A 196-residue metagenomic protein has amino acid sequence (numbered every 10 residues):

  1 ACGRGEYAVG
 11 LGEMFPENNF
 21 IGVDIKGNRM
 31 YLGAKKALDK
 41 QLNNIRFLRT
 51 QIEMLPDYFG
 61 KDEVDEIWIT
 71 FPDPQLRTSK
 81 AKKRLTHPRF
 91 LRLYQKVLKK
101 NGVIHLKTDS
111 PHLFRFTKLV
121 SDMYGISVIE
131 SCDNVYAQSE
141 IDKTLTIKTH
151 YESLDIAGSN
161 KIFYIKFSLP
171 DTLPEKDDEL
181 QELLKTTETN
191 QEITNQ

Functional and structural regions predicted by a protein language model:
A1-R4: Class I SAM-dependent methyltransferase "Motif I" SAM/SAH-binding loop
K26: Conserved SAM/SAH-binding beta-strand->alpha-helix loop
K35-K61: S-adenosyl-L-methionine
D57-E66, F71: A short acidic, Gly/Pro-enriched loop at the edge of an enzyme's catalytic core that lines a small-molecule cofactor
T86-K100: A short glycine-rich, Lys/Arg-flanked "PGG" loop and its adjoining helix->strand segment in the class I
N101-T108: Conserved beta-strand signature within the Rossmann-like core of class I S-adenosyl-L-methionine
I129-Q196: SAM/dcSAM-binding transferase cores
